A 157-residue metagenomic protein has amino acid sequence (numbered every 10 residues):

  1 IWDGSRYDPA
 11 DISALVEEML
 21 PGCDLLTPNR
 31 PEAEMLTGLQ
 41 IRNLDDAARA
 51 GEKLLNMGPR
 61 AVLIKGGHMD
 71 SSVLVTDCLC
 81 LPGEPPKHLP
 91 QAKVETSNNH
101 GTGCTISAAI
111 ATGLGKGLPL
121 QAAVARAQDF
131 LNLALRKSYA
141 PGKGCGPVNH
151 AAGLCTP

Functional and structural regions predicted by a protein language model:
I1-W2: Transmembrane helix exit motif
S5-P86: Conserved phosphate/ATP/ADP-binding segment of small-molecule kinases
E32, G67-D70, A92-E95, Q128-L131: Glycine-rich beta-alpha junction loops
M35, T96-L120: Short, small-residue alpha-helix embedded
G67-D70, E84-K87, K116, L133 (+1 more regions): C-terminal nucleotide
P85-K87, G113-A127: Phosphate-handling active-site elements
P86-H100: Short pre-catalytic strand/loop immediately N-terminal to key active-site residues, enriched for Gly-Thr
Q121-P157: Charged C-terminal helix
